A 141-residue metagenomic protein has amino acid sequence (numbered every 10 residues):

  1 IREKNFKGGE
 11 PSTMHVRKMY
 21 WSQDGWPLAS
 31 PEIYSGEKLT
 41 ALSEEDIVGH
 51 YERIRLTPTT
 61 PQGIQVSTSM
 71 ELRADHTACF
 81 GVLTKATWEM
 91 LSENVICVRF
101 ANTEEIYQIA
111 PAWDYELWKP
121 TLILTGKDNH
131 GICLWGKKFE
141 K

Functional and structural regions predicted by a protein language model:
I1-K141: Carbohydrate-active catalytic/glycan-binding domains of CAZyme proteins, especially the secreted or lumenal ectodomains
